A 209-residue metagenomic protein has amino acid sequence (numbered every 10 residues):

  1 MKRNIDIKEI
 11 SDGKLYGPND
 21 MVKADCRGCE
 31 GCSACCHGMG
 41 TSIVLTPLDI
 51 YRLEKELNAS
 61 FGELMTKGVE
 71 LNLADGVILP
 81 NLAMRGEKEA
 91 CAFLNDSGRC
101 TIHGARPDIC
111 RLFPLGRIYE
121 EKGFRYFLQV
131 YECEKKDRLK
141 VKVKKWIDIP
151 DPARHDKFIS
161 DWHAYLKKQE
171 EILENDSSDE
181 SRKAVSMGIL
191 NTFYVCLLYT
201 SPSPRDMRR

Functional and structural regions predicted by a protein language model:
K2-S177, F193, L197: Hydrophobic scaffolds flanking metal-cofactor catalytic centers in soluble metalloenzymes
R154-K157, V185-S186, P202: Alpha-helical protein-protein interaction elements
Y199-R209: Single conserved hydrophobic/aromatic residue that forms the stacking wall/gate of nucleotide- or nucleobase-binding
